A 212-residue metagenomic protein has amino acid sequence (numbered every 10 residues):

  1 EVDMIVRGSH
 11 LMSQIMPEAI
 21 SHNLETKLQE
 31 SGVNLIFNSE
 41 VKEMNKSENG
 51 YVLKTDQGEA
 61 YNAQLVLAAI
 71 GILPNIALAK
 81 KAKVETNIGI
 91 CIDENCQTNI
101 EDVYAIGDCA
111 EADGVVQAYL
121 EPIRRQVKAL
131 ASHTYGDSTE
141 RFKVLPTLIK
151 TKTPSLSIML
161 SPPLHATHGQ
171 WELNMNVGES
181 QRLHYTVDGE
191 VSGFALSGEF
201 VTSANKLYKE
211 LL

Functional and structural regions predicted by a protein language model:
E1-E43, I123, R141-K150: Rossmann-like dinucleotide-binding cores of NAD(P)H-dependent redox enzymes
E43-N49: Feature captures the FAD/FMN-dependent oxidoreductase FAD-binding
S47, N99, V187-D188: Structural motif
V52-K54, A60-S132: FAD-site-proximal beta/loop scaffold in flavoenzymes
C109-S203: Mid-to-C-terminal Rossmann-like scaffold of FAD/NAD(P)H-dependent oxidoreductases
F200-L212: A short, polar/charged loop-to-alpha-helix boundary motif
